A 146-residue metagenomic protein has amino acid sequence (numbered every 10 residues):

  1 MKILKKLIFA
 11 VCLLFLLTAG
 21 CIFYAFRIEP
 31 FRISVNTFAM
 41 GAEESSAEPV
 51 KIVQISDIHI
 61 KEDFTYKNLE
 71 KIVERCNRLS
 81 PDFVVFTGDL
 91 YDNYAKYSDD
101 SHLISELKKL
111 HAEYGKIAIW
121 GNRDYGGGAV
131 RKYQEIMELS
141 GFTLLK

Functional and structural regions predicted by a protein language model:
M1-S46: N-terminal membrane-anchoring alpha-helices
E48-T143: Membrane-embedded segments
K146: Short loop/edge segments at beta-strand edges and connector loops that shape dinucleotide/nucleotide cofactor-binding
